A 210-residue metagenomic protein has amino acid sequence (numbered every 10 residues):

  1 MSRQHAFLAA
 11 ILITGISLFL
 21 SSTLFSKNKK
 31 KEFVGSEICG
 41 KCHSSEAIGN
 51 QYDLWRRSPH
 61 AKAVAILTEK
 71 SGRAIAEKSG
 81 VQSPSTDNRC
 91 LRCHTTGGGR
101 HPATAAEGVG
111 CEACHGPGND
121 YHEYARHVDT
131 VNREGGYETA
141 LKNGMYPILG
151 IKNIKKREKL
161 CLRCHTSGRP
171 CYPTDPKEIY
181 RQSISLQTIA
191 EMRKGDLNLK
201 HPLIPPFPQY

Functional and structural regions predicted by a protein language model:
M1-I11: Bacterial N-terminal signal peptides that target proteins for export
A9-F19: Bacterial N-terminal signal peptides
S22-E107, E112, G118-K155, P176-Y210: Sequence context of c-type cytochrome heme-c attachment sites
E158: Solvent-exposed helix/loop surface patches that form functional interfaces
C161: A conserved mid-domain beta-alpha-beta active-site/ligand-binding segment of alpha/beta enzyme cores
H165: Internal gly/pro-rich beta-alpha loop/helix module that stabilizes soluble enzyme cofactors or their anionic handles
G168-R169: Functional cores that coordinate and move charged inorganic groups
